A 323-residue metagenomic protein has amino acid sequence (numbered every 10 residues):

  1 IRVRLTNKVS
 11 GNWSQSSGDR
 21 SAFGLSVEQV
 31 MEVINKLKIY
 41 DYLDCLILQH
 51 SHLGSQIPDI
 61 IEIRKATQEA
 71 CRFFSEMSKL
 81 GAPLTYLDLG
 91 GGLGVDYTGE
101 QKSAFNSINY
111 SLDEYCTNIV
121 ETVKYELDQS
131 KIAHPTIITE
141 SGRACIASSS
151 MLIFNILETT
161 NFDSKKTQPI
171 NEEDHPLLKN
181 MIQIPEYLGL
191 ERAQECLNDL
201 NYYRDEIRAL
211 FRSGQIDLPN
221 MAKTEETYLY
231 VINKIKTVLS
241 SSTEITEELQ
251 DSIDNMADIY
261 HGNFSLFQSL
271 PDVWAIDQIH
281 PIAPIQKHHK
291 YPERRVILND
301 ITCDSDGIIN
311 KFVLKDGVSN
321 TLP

Functional and structural regions predicted by a protein language model:
I1-D88, L93-T98, Y110-T117, T122 (+1 more regions): Active-site-proximal beta-alpha core segment in soluble small-molecule metabolic enzymes
Q101: Cysteine-dependent deubiquitinase/ubiquitin-like isopeptidase catalytic cores across multiple families
N118, K124-D128, I132-P323: Charged (often Lys/Glu-rich) extended helix/loop segments that serve as interaction or gating elements
